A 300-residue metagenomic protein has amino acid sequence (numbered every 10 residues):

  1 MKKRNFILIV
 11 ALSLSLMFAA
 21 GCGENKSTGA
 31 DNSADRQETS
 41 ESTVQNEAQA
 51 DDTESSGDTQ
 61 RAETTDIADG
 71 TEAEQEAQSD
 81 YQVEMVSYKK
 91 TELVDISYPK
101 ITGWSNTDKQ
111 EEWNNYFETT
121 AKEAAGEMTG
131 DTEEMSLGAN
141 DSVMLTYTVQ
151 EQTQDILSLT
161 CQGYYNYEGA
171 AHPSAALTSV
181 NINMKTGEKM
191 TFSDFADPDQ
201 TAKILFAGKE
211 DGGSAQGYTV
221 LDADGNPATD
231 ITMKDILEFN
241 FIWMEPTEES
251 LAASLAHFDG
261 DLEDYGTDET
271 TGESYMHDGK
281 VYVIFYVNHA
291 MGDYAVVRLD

Functional and structural regions predicted by a protein language model:
M1-L8: Bacterial N-terminal signal peptides that target proteins for export
F18-G21: C-terminal motif of bacterial Sec signal peptides marking the signal peptidase cleavage site
G23-V44, E54-D300: Compositionally biased intrinsically disordered regions enriched in Thr/Gly
